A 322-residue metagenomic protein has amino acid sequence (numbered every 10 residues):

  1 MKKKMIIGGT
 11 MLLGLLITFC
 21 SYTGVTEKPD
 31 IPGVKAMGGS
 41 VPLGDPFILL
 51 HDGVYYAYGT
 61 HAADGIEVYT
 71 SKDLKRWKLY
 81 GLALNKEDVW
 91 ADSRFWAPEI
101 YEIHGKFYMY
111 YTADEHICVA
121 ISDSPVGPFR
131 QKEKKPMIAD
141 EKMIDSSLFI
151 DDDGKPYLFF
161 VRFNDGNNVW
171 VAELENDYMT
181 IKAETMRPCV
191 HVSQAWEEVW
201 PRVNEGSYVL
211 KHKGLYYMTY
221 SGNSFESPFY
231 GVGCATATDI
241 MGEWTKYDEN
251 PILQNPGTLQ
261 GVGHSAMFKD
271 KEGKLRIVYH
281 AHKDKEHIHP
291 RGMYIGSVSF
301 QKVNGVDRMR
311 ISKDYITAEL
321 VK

Functional and structural regions predicted by a protein language model:
M1-K4: Positively charged n-region of N-terminal signal peptides that target proteins for export
I6-G8, V209: Short amphipathic alpha-helical "recognition" segments used for binding
G9-T18: Bacterial N-terminal signal peptides
C20-K322: Carbohydrate-active catalytic/glycan-binding domains of CAZyme proteins, especially the secreted or lumenal ectodomains
